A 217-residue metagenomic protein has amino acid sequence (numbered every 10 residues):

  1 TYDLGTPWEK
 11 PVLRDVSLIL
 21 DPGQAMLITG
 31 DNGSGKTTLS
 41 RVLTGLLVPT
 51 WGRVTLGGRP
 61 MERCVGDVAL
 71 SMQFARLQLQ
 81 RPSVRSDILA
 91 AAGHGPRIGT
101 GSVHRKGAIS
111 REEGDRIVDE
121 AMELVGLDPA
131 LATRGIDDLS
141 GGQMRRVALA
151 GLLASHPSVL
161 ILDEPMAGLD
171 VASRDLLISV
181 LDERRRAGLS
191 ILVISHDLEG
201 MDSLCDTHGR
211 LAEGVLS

Functional and structural regions predicted by a protein language model:
T1-D15: A short, flexible loop at the N-terminus of ABC-type nucleotide-binding domains that lies
T44: Helix-to-loop junction immediately C-terminal to a conserved catalytic motif
G52-V65: Conserved ABC transporter NBD signature motif
E112-A130: Conserved ABC ATPase "signature" region
G135-L139: Conserved ABC ATPase signature
L152-L153: ABC ATPase C-loop
L160-D163: Catalytic Walker B motif of ABC-type/P-loop ATPase nucleotide-binding domains
S195-H196: H-loop/switch region of ABC-family ATPase nucleotide-binding domains
